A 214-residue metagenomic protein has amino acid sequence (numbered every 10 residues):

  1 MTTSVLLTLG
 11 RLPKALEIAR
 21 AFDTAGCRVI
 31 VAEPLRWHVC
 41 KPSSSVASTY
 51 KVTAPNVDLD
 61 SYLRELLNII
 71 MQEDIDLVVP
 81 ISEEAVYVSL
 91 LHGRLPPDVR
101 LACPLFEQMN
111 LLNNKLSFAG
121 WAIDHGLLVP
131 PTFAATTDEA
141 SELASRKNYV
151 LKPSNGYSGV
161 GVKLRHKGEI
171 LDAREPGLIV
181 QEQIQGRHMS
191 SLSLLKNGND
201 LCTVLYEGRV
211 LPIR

Functional and structural regions predicted by a protein language model:
M1-C103: ATP-binding N-terminal substructure of ATP-dependent carboxylate-amine bond-forming enzymes
R28-I30, V129-P130, Y149, L178: Hydrophobic anchor at the start of a short beta-strand that flanks the dinucleotide cofactor-binding loop
P34, S61, E83, N113 (+2 more regions): Short beta->alpha linker loops
C40-P42, L59-R64, M109-L116, G159-V162 (+1 more regions): Short, charged, surface-exposed secondary-structure boundary motifs
A47, L95-K167: A conserved helix-loop-beta module that forms one wall/lid of the active-site cleft in ATP-utilizing catalytic domains
I81, K152, Q181: Short beta-strand segments
V162-R214: Phosphate-binding site of ATP-dependent enzymes
